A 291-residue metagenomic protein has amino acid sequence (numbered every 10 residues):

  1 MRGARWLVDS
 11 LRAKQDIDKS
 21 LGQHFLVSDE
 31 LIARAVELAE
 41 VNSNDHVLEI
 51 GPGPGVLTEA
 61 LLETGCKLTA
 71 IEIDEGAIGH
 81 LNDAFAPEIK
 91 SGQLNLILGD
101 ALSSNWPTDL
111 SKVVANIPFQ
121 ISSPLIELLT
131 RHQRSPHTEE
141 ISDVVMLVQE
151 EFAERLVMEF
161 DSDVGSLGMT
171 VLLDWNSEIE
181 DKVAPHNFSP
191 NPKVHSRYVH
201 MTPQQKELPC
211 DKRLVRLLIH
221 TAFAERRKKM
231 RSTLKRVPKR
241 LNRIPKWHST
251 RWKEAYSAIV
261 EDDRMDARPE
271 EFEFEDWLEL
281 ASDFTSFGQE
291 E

Functional and structural regions predicted by a protein language model:
M1-T221, E279-E291: Catalytic cores of RNA-modifying enzymes
R197, M201-P203, L208-Y256, R264-D276 (+1 more regions): An accessory alpha-helical subdomain
